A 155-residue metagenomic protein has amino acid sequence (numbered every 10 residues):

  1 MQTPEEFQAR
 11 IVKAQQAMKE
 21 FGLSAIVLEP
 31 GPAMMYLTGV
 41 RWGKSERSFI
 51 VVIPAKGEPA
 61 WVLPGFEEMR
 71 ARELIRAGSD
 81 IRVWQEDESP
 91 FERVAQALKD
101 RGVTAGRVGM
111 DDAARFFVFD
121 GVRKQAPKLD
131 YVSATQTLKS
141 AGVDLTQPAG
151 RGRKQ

Functional and structural regions predicted by a protein language model:
M1-E58, K99: Terminal domain-start leader segments
M1-T3, R76-R82: Short, basic, glycine/proline-bearing loop/turn elements
E5-A9, K19, S89-Q155: Flexible, acidic/His-enriched mid-domain "rim/lid" segments that flank
E29-G31, L63-F66, M110-A114: Structural motif
G39-R41, L74, D120-R123: Short amphipathic alpha-helical segments
K56-I75: Short, compositionally biased "basic patch" segments
G65, Q85, T135: Residues at the C-termini of beta-strands that transition into short coil/loop
D80-P90: Short acidic-hydrophobic, aromatic-tinged amphipathic segments that line or gate anion-handling sites
